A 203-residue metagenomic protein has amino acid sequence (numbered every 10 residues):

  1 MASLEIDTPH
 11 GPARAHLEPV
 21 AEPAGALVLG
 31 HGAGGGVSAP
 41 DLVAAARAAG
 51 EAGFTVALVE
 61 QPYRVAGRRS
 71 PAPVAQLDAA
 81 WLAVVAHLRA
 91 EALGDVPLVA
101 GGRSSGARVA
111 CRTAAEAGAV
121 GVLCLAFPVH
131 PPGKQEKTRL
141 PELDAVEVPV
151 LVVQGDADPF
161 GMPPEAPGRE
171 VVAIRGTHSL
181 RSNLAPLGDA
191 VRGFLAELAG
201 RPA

Functional and structural regions predicted by a protein language model:
L4-P97, V109, A173, N183: Serine-hydrolase catalytic machinery in alpha/beta-hydrolase-like enzymes
Q61-P62, C124-P132, G155-A157, G176: Active-site nucleophile loop of the alpha/beta-hydrolase fold
G102-A110: Gly/Ala-rich beta-loop-alpha elbow adjacent to hydrolase catalytic centers
R112-G121: Conserved hydrolase catalytic core segment
V146-E147, V152-Q154: Short beta-strand/loop motif that positions the catalytic acidic residue of the alpha/beta-hydrolase fold
P159-P164: Conserved alpha/beta-hydrolase "acid-adjacent" motif
G176-A190: Catalytic histidine-centered segment of alpha/beta-hydrolase-like enzymes
